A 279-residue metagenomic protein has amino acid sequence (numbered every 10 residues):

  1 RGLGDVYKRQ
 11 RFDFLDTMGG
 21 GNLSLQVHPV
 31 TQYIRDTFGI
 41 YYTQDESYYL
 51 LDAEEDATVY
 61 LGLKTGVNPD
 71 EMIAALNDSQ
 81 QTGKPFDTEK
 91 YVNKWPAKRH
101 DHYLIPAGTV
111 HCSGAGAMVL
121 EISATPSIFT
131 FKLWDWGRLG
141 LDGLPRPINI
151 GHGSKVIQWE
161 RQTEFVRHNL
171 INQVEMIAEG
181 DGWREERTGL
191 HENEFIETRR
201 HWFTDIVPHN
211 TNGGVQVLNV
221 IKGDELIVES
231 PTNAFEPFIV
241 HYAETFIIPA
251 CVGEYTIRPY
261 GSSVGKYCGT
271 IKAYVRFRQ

Functional and structural regions predicted by a protein language model:
G2-Y7: Short, small-residue-biased leader/transition segments that mark boundaries at the very start of proteins
K8-Y49: Hydrophobic alpha-helical hairpins/lids featuring a short glycine-rich hinge
T17-N22, V30, A53-D56, T109-I128 (+2 more regions): Ligand-binding loop in jelly-roll beta-barrel domains
G19-G21, D45-E46, L50-S79, G116 (+2 more regions): Glycine- and acidic-residue-biased ligand/ion/polar-headgroup-sensing regions
Y60-D87, I122-T163, G261-Q279: Double-stranded beta-helix
G83-W136: Loop-centered beta-sheet repeat module
V92-Y103, S230-C251: Short acidic-glycine-tyrosine-enriched beta hairpin
T130-P208, N212: C-terminal amphipathic alpha-helical segment
